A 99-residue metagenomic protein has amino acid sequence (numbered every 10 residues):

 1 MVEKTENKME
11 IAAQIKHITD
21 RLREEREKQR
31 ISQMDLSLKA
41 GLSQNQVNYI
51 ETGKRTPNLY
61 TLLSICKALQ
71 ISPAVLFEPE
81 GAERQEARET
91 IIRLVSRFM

Functional and structural regions predicted by a protein language model:
V2-K28: A short, Lys/Arg-rich alpha-helix, primarily the initiator
E3-K4, K8, E78-M99: Short, charged recognition helix plus adjacent turn of helix-turn-helix-like nucleic-acid-binding domains
D20-S37, S64, R97-M99: Short basic helix-loop element that most often maps to the first helix and adjoining turn of HTH DNA-binding modules
E24, L38, Y49, E78: DNA-binding alpha-helical recognition surfaces that contact promoter or target DNA
Q29, A40, I50-E51, L69: Core residues of bacterial helix-turn-helix
G41, Y60-V75: DNA major-groove recognition helix of helix-turn-helix/homeodomain DNA-binding modules
G41-T56, G81: Recognition helix of helix-turn-helix/homeodomain-like DNA-binding domains that insert into the DNA major groove
